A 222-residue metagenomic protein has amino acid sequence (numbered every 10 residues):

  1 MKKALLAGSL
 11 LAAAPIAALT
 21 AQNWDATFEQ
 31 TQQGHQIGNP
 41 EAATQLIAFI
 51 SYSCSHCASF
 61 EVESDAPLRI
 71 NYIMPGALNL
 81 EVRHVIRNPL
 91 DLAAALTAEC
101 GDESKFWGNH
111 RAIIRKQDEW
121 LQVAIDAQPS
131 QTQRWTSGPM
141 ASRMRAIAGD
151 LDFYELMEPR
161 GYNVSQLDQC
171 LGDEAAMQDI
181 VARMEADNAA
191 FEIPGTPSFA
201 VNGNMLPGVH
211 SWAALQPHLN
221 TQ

Functional and structural regions predicted by a protein language model:
K2-L92, I125, V181-E185, A189 (+1 more regions): Extracytoplasmic thiol/disulfide redox context detector
A21, A200, P217-H218: Intrinsically disordered, low-complexity peptide-like regions
A43, G195-T196: A structure-centric signal for secondary-structure junctions around beta-strands
I50, V201-N202: A cytosolic small-molecule/anion-sensing beta-strand core signal
I86-G195, N202-N204, V209, A213 (+1 more regions): Cysteine-centric redox/oxidoreductase cores and disulfide-bonded domains
